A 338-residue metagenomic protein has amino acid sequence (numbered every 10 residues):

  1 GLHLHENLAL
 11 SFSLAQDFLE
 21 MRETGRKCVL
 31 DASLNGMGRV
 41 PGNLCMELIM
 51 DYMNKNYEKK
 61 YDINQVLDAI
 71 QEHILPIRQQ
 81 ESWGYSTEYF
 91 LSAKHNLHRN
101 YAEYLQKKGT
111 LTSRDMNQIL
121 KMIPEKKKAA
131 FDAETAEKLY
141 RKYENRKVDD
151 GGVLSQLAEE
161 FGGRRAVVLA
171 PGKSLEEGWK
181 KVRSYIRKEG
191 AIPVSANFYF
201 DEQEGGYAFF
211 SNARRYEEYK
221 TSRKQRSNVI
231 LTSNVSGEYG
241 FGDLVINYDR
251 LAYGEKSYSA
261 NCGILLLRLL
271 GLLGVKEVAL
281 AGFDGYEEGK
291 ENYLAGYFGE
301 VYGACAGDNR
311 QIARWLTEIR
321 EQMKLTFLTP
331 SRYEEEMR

Functional and structural regions predicted by a protein language model:
G1-G151: Catalytic cores and adjacent flexible loops of soluble metabolic enzymes that perform enolate/carbanion chemistry on
V148-R338: Metal-ion/cofactor- or nucleotide/acyl-coenzyme-handling active-site neighborhoods
